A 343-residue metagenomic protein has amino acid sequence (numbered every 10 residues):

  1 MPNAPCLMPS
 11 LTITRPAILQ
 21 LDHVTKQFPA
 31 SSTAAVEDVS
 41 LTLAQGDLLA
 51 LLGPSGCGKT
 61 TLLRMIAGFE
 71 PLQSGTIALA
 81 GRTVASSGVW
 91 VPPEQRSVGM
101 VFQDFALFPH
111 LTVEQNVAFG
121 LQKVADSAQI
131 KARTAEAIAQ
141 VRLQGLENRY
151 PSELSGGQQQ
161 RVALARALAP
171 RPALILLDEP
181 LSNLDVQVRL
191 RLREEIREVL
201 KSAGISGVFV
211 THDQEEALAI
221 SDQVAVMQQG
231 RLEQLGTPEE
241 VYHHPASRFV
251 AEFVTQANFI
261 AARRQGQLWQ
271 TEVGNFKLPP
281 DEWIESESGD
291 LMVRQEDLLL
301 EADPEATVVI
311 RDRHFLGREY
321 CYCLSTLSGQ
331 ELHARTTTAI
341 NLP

Functional and structural regions predicted by a protein language model:
L52-P54: The feature captures the beta-strand-to-loop junction immediately N-terminal to the Walker
T60-L63, V162: ABC ATPase nucleotide-binding domain helices that frame the ATP-binding cleft
A67: Helix-to-loop junction immediately C-terminal to a conserved catalytic motif
G75-S86: Conserved ABC transporter NBD signature motif
P93, S97-G99, Q103, L107-F249: ABC ATPase nucleotide-binding domains
A257, Q267-P343: Non-catalytic connector elements of ABC transporters
